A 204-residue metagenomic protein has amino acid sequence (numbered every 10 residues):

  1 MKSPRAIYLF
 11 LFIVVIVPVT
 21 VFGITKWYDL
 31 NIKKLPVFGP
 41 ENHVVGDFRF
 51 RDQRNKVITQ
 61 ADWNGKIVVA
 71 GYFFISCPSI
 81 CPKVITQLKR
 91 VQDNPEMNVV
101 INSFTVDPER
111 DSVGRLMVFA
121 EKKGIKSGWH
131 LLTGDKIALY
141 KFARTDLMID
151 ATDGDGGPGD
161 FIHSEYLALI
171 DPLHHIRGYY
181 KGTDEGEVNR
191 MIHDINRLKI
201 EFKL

Functional and structural regions predicted by a protein language model:
M1-D47, L204: N-terminal targeting signals for export/organelle localization
V45-G46, V68, S164-Y166: Short loop/turn microsegments at loop-to-beta-strand junctions
R49-F50, L169: Hydrophobic beta-strand positions
T59-L88: Short active-site neighborhood of thiol/selenol oxidoreductases, capturing the structured segment around
K66, V84-T105, E121: Conserved helix-turn-beta segment immediately C-terminal to the redox Cys motif in thioredoxin-like folds
N98-S112, S127-L139: Thiol-based oxidoreductase modules, predominantly thioredoxin-like and allied folds used for disulfide exchange
M117-S164: Short, internal strand/loop/helix patches that form the active-site neighborhood or redox-interaction surface
D155-L204: Thiol-/selenol-based redox modules, centered on thioredoxin-like and closely related oxidoreductase domains
